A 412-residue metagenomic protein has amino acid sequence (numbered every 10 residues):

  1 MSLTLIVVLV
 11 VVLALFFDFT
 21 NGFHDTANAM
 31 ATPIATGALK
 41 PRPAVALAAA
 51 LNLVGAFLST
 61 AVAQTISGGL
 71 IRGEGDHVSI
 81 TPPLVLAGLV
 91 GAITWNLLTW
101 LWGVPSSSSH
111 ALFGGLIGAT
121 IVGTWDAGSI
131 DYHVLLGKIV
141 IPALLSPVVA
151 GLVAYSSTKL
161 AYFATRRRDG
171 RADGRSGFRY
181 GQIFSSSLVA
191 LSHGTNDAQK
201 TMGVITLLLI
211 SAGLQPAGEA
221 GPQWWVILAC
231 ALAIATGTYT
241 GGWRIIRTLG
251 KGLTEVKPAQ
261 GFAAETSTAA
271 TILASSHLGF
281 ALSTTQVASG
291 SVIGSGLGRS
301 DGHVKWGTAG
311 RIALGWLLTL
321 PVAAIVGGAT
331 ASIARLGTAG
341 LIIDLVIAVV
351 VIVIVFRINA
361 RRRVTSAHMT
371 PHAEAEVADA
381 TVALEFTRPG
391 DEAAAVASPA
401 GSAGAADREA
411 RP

Functional and structural regions predicted by a protein language model:
M1-P412: Multi-pass alpha-helical transmembrane bundle typical of ion/small-solute transporters and intramembrane aspartyl
